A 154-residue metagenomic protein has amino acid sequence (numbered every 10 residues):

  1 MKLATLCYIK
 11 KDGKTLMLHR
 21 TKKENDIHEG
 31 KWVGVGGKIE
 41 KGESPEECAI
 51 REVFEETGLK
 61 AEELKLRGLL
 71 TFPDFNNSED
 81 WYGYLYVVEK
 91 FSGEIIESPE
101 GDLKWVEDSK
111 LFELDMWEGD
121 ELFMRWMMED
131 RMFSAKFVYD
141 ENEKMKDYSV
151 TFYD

Functional and structural regions predicted by a protein language model:
M1-M17, V35-K38: Conserved N-terminal beta-strand and adjoining loop/helix that marks the start of the Nudix/MutT-like hydrolase domain
T5, W81-Y84, G101, K146: Change "...and in nucleic-acid phosphodiester-cleaving endonucleases..." to "...and in nucleic-acid processing enzymes
Y8, M17, G83-V87, W105: Conserved hydrophobic/aromatic beta-strand scaffold that supports enzyme active sites
D26-G30, E79-Y82: A conserved beta-turn-beta hairpin within the catalytic core of GNAT-like acetyltransferases that forms part
G34-G68, Y86: The catalytic Nudix box helix
F72-E94, R125-M127, R131: Active-site-adjacent beta-strand/loop module that shapes the phosphate/pyrophosphate-binding cleft
V87, I96-M127, D147-D154: NUDIX/MutT-family hydrolases
F133-D154: Acidic/histidine-enriched, glycine/proline-rich intrinsically disordered or flexible terminal extensions
